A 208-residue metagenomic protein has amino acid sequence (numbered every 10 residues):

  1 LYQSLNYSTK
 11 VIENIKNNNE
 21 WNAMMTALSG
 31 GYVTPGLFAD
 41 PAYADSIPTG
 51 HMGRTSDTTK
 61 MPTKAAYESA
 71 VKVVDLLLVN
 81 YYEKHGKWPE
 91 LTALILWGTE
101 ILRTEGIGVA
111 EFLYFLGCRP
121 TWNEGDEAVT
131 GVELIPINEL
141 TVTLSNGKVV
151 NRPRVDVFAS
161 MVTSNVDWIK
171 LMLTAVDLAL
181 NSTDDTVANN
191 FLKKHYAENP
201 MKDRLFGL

Functional and structural regions predicted by a protein language model:
L1-L208: Ligand/cofactor-recognition surfaces for anionic moieties
